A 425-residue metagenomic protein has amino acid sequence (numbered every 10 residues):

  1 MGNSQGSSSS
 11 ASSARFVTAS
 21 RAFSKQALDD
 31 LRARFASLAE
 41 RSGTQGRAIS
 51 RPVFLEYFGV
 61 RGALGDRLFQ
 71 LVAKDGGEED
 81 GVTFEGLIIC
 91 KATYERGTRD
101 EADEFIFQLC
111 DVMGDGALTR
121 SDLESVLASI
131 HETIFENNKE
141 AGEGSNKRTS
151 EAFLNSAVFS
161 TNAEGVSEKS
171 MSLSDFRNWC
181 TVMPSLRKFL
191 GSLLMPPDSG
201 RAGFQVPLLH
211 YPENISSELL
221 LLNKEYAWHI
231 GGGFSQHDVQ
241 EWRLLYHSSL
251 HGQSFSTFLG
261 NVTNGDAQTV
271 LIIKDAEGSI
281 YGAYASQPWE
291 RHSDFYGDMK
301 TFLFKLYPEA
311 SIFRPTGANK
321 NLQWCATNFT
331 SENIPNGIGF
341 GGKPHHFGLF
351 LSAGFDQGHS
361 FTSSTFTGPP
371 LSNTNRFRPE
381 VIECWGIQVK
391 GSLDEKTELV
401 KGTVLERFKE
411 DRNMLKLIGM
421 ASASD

Functional and structural regions predicted by a protein language model:
M1-R15: PEST-like, low-complexity acidic/proline-rich intrinsically disordered segments, predominantly at protein N-termini
Q5, S9, L55-V60, G77-G81 (+1 more regions): Membrane-targeting and insertion segments and their boundary/processing signals
S13-G43, E56-V60, D66-Q70, I89 (+4 more regions): Phosphate-recognition beta-domain surfaces
G65-G114: Amphipathic alpha-helical interface segments within eukaryotic helical scaffold and small GTPase-regulatory domains
